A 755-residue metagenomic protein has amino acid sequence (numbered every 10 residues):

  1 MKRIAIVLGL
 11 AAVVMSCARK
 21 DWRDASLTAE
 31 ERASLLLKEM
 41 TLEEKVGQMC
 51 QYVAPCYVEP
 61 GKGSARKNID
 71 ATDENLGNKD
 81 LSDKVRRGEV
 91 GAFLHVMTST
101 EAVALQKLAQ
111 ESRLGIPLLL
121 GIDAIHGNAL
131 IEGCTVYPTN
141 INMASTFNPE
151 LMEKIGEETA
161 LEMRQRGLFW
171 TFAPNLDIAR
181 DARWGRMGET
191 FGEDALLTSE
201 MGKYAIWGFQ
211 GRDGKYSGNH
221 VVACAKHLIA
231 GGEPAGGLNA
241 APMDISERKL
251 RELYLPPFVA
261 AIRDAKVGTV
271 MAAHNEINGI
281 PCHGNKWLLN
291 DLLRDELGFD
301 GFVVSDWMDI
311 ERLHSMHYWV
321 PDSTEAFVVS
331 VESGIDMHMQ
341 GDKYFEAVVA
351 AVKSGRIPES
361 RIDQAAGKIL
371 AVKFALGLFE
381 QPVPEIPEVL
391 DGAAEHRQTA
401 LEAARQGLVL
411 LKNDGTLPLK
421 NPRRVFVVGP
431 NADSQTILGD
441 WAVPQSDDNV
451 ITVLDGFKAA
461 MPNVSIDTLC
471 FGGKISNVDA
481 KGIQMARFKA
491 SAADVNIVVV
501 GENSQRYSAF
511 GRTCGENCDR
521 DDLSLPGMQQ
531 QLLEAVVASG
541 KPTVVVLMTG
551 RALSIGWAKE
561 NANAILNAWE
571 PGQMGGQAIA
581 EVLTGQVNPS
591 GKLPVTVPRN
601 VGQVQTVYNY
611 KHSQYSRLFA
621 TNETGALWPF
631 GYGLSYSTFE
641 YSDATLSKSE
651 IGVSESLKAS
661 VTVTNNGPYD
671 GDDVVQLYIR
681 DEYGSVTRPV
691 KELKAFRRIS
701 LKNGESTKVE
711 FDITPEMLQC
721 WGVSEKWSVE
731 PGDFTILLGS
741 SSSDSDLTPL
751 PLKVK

Functional and structural regions predicted by a protein language model:
M1-K20: Bacterial Sec-dependent N-terminal signal peptides
C17-W721, E730-D744, K753-K755: Glycoside hydrolase catalytic-domain context in secreted enzymes
